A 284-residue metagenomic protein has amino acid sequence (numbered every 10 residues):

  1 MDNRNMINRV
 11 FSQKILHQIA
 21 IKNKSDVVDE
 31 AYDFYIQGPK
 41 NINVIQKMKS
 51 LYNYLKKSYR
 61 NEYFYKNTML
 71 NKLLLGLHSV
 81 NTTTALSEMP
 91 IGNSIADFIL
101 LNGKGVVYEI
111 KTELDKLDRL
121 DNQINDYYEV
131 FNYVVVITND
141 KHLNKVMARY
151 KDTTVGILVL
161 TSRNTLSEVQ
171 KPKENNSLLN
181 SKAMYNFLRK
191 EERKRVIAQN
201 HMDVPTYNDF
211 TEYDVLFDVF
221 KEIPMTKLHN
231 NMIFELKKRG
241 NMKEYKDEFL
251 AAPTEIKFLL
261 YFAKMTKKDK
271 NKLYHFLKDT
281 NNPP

Functional and structural regions predicted by a protein language model:
M1-Y59: Interdomain/boundary linker segments immediately adjacent to catalytic/signaling cores
I21, S58, E62, K221 (+1 more regions): Nuclease catalytic cores
K57-Y59, Y63-G103, Y150: Active-site metal-binding core of divalent-cation-utilizing nuclease and nuclease-like domains
F98-L100, K104-L114: Conserved catalytic cores of phosphodiester-cleaving nucleases, focusing on short active-site segments
N102-K104, L160-N164, P172: Short acidic-glycine loop/turn motifs at beta-strand connectors
L114-V159: Catalytic cores of nucleic-acid endonucleases
T165-R239: A conserved mid-domain beta-alpha-beta active-site/ligand-binding segment of alpha/beta enzyme cores
E222-P284: C-terminal, charge/polar-rich interaction regions
